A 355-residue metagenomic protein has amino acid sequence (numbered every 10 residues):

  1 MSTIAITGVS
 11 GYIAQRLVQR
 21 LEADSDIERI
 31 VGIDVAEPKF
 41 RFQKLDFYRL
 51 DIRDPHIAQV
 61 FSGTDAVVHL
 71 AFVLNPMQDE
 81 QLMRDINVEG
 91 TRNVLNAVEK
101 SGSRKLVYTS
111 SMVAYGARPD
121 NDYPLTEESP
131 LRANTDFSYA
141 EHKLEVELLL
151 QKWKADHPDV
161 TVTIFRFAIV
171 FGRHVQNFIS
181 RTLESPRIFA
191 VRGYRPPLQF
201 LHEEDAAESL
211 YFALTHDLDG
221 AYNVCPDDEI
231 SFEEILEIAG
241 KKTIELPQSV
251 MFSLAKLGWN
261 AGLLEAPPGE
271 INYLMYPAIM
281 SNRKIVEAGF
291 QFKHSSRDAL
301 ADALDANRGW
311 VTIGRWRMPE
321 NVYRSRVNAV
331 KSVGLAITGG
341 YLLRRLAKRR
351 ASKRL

Functional and structural regions predicted by a protein language model:
I4-A23: N-terminal Rossmann NAD(P)H-binding glycine-rich loop of SDR-like oxidoreductase domains
K39, L45, R49-E89, A97 (+2 more regions): NAD(P)H-binding glycine-rich loop region in Rossmannoid oxidoreductase-like domains and their noncatalytic homologs
N93-S138: Conserved Rossmann-fold NAD(P)-dependent oxidoreductase catalytic core, especially the SDR/UDP-sugar
T135-T163: Active-site Tyr-X1-5-Lys
W153-E203: NAD(P)-dependent short-chain dehydrogenase/reductase
E203, E233-E234, G262-Q291: Conserved C-terminal active-site "lid" loop/helix of NAD(P)H-dependent oxidoreductases that clamps the redox cofactor
A207-P268, W310-M318, R345-L355: Mid/C-terminal beta-alpha module of Rossmann-like enzyme folds, strongest in SDR-family dehydrogenases/epimerases
S296-L355: Amphipathic terminal alpha-helices
